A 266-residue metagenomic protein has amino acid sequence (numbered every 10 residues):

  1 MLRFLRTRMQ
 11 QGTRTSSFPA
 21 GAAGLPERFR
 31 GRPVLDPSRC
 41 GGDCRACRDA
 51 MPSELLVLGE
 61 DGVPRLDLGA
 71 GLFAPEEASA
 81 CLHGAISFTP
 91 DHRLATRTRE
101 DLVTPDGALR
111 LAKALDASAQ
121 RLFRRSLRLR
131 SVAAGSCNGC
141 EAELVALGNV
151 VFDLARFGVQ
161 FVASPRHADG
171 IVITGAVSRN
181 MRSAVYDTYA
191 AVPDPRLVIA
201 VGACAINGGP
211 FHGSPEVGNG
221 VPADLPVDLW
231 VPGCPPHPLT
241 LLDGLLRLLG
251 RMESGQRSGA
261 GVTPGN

Functional and structural regions predicted by a protein language model:
M1-A50, E54: Ferredoxin-type iron-sulfur electron-transfer modules and their immediate structural context
L2-R3, T7-R14, A78-S164, P264-G265: Flanking helices and flexible, charged tails adjoining ferredoxin-like Fe-S electron-transfer domains in multi-subunit
F29-P33, G62, D169-G170, V227: Short amphipathic alpha-helical segments
L35, D43-A95: Iron-sulfur cluster-binding cysteine motifs and their immediate structural context in ferredoxin-like electron-transfer
R39, G69-G71, R128-V132: Immediate flanking context of iron-sulfur cluster ligation sites
P52, Q120-R124, A142, N149 (+3 more regions): Generic secondary-structure signature for well-ordered alpha-helical cores
N138, A142-L144, N149-F152, R156-L242: Cofactor-cradling patches in redox/metallo enzymes
V231-V262: A charged, well-structured terminal subsegment
